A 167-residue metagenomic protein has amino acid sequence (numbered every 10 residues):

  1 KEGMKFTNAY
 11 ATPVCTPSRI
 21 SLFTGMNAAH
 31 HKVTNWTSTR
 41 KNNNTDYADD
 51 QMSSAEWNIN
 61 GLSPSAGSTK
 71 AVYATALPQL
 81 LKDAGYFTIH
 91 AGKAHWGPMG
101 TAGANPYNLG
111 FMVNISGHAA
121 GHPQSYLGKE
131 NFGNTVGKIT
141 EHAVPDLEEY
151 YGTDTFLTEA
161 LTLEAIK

Functional and structural regions predicted by a protein language model:
K1-I20, G25-H30, F87-I89, L109-H118: Short, structured active-site-proximal loop/turn typified by the sulfatase FGly-forming signature C/S-X-P-X-R
S38-F87, A94-K167: Formylglycine-dependent
